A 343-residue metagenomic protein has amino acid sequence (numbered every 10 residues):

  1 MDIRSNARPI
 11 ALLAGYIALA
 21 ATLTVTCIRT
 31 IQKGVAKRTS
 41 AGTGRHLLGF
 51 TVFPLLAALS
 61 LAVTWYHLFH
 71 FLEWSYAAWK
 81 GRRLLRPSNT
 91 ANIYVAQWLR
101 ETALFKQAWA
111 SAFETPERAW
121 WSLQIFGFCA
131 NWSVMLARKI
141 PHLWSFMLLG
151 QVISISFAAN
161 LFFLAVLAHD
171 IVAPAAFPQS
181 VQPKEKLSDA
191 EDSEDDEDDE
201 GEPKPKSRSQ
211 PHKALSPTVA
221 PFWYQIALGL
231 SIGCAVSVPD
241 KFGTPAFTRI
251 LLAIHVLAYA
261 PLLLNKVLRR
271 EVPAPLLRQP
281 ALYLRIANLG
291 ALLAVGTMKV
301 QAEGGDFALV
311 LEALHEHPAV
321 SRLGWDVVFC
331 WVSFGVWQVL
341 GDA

Functional and structural regions predicted by a protein language model:
M1-A343: Long, hydrophobic alpha-helical transmembrane bundles and adjoining juxtamembrane helices/loops of multi-pass integral
